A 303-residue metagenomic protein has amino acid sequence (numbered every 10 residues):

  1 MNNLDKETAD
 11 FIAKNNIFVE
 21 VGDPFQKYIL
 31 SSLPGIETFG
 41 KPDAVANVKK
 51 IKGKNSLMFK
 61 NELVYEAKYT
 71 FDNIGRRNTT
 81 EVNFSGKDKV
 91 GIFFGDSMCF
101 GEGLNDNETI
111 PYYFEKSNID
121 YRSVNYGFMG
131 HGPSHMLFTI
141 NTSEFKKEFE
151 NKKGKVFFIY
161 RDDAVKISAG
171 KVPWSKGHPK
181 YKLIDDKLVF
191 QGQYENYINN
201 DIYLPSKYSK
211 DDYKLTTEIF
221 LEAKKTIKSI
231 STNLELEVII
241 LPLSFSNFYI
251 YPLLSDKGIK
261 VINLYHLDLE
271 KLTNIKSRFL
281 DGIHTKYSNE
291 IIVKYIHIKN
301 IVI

Functional and structural regions predicted by a protein language model:
N2-I110, L269-L272: Membrane/wall-proximal cationic-aromatic binding patches
N3, R161-I275, D281-G282: Serine-dependent acyl-ester chemistry module
R76-T79, M136-K146, A223-K225, F248: Alpha-helical scaffolding within the catalytic cores of extracellular/periplasmic polymer-degrading hydrolases
K89, I119-R122, E150-V156, T232-E237 (+1 more regions): Loop/turn elements at helix/coil->beta-strand transitions in domains of secreted/extracellular proteins
F100-L183: Conserved SGNH/GDSL esterase-like catalytic core that processes O-acyl groups on lipids and polysaccharides
R278-I303: Histidine-centered active-site loop/cap adjacent to the catalytic His in serine esterases/O-acetyl transfer systems
